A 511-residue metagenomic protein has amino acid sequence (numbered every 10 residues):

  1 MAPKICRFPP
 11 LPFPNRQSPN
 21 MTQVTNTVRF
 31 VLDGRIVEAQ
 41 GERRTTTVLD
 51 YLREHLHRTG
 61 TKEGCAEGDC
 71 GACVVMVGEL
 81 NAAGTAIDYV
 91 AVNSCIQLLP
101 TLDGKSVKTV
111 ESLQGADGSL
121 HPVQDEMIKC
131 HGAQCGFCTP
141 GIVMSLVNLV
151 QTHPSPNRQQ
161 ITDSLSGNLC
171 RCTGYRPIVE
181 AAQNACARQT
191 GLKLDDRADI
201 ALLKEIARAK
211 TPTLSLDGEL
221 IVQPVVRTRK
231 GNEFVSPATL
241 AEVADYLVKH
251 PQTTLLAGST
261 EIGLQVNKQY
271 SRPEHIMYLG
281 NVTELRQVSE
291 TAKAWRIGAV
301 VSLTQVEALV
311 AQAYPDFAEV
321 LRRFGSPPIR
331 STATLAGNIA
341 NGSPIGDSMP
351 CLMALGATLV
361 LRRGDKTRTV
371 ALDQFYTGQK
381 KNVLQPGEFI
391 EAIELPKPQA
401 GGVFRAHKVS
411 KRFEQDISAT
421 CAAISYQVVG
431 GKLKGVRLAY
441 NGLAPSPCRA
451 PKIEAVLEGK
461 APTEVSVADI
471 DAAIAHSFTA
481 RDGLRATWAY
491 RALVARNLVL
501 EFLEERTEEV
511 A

Functional and structural regions predicted by a protein language model:
V24-F30: Short structural boundary motif marking the start of a folded domain
V31, I36, M76, L80 (+6 more regions): C-terminal structural segment of proteins
R35-R44: Short, contiguous acidic and Ser/Thr-rich linear segments
R43-V75: A basic, amphipathic helix-loop patch mediating RNA/tRNA/ribosome contacts
V77-T109: S4-like RNA-binding module at protein N-termini
